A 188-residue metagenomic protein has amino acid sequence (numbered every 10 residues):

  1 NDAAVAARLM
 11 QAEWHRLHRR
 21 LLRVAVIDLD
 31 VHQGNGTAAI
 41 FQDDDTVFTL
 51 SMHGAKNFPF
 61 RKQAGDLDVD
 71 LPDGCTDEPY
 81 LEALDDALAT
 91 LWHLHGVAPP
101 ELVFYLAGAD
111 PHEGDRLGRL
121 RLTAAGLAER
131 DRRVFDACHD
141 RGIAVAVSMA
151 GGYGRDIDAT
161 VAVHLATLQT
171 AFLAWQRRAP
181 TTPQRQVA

Functional and structural regions predicted by a protein language model:
N1-D140, L165, Q169: Conserved alpha-helical scaffold segments that buttress catalytic/binding sites
W14-H18, F48, V145, W175-T182: Secondary-structure transition/capping residues
N57-F58, Y153-R155: Short, small-residue-enriched loops and turns at beta-alpha junctions that line or gate enzyme active sites
V103, A144-A146, Q184: Generic signature of intrinsically disordered, low-complexity, basic-rich segments and short cationic peptides
L106-A109, M149-Y153: Glycine-rich beta-strand-to-loop/alpha-helix junction loops that act as flexible
A144-G151, I157: Short acidic/histidine-rich active-site segments
G154-A188: C-terminal active-site-proximal or functional interface alpha/beta core segments in diverse enzymes
